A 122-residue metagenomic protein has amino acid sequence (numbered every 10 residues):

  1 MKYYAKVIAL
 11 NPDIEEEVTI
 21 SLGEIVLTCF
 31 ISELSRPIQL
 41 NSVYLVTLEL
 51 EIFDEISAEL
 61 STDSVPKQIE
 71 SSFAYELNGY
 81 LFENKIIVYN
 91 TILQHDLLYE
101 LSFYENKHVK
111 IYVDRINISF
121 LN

Functional and structural regions predicted by a protein language model:
M1-P12, S61-K85, I111: Structural detector for short beta-strands of small beta-barrel domains
M1-Y3, L10-N11, L27-C29, A58-T62 (+2 more regions): Short amphipathic alpha-helical surface micro-motifs
A9, N41-D54, G79, E105-N122: Flexible glycine-rich surface loops and low-complexity tracts that mediate binding to linear polymers
I14-L60: Acidic (E/D-rich), amphipathic helical modules within compact regulatory domains
T19-S21, N84-V88: Generic recognition of long tandem-repeat/solenoid scaffolds
G23-I38, Y89-E105, V113-S119: Beta-strand/loop nucleic-acid-binding surfaces
